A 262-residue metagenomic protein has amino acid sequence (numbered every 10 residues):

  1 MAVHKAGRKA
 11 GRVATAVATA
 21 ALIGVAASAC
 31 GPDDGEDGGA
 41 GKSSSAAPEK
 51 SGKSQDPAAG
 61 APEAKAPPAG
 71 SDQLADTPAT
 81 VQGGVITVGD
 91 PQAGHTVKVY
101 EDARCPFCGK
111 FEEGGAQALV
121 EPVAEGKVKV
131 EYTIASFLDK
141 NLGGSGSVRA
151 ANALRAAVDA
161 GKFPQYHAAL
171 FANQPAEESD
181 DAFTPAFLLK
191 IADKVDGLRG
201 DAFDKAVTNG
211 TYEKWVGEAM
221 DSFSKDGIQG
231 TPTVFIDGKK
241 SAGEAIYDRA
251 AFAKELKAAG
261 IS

Functional and structural regions predicted by a protein language model:
A2-G7, P32-D56, G60-E63, P68 (+1 more regions): C-terminal cap of thioredoxin/glutaredoxin-like
H4-V17: Bacterial N-terminal signal peptides that target proteins for export
V17-I23: Hydrophobic helical h-region of N-terminal Sec-dependent signal peptides in bacterial secretory/periplasmic proteins
G24, V99-D102, I228: Processing junctions and N-termini across compartments
V25-A29: C-terminal motif of bacterial Sec signal peptides marking the signal peptidase cleavage site
G41-A116, E121-A124, I134, A253 (+2 more regions): Extracytoplasmic low-complexity, Pro/Thr/Ser/Ala/Gly-rich segments that lie immediately after a secretion/anchoring
A103, G109-D181, P185: Structural alpha/beta surface segment adjacent to cysteine/selenocysteine redox centers across thiol/disulfide enzymes
Q117, E121, V148-R155, P164 (+8 more regions): Solvent-exposed, polar/charged alpha-helical surfaces in well-ordered, non-transmembrane soluble domains, broadly
